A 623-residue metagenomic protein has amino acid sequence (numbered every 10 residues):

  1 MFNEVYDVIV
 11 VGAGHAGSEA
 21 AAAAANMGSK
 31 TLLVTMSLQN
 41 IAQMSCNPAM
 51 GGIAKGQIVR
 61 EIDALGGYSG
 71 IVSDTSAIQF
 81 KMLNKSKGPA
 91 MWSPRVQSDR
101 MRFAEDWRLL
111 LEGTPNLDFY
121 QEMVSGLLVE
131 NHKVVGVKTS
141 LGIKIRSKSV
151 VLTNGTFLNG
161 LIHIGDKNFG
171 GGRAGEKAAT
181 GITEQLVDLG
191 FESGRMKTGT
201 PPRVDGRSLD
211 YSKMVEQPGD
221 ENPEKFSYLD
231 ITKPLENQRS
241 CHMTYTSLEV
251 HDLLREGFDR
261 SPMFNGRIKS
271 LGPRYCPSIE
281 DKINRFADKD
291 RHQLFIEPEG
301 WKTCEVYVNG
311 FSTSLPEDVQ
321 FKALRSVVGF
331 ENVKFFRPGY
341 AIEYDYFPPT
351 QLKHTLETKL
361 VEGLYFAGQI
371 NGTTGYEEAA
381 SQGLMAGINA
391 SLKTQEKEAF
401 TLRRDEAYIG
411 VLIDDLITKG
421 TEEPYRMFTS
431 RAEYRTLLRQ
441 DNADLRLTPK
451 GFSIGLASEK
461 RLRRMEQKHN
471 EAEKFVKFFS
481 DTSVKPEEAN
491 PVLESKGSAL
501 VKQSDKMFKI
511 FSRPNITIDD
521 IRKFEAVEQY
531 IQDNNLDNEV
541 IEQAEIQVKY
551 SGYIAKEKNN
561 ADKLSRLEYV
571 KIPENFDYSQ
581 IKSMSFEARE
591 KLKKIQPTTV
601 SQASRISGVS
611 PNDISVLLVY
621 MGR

Functional and structural regions predicted by a protein language model:
F2-A16: Beta1/beta-strand and adjacent pyrophosphate-binding region of the FAD-binding site in flavoprotein oxidoreductases
V5, A22-G126, L141, T153-R173 (+4 more regions): Conserved N-terminal/central alpha/beta ligand/cofactor-binding core
V11, K144-G155: Short hydrophobic core segments
S37-Q39, K55, T183-F321, G329 (+3 more regions): An anion/pyrophosphate-binding glycine-rich loop and adjacent beta-alpha core in soluble alpha-beta enzymes
L128-K144: Conserved beta-strand-loop-beta-strand element in the redox core of flavoprotein oxidoreductases
W301, Y307-N371, T401-D414, D537-K591 (+1 more regions): A glycine-rich dinucleotide-binding beta-alpha-beta segment and adjacent secondary-structure elements that constitute
A379-F400: Internal hydrophobic alpha-helix adjacent to the cofactor/substrate pocket in enzyme cavities
R431, L437, T448-D613, V619-G622: Extended, charge-enriched "interface" segments that sit outside catalytic cores
